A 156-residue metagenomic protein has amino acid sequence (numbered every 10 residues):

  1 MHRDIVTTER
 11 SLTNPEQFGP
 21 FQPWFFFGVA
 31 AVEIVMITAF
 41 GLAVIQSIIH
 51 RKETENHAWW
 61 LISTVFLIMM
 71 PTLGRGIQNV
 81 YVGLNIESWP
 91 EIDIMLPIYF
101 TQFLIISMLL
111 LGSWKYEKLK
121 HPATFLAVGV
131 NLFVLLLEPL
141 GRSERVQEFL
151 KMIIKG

Functional and structural regions predicted by a protein language model:
M1-G156: Alpha-helical membrane insertion/targeting regions
